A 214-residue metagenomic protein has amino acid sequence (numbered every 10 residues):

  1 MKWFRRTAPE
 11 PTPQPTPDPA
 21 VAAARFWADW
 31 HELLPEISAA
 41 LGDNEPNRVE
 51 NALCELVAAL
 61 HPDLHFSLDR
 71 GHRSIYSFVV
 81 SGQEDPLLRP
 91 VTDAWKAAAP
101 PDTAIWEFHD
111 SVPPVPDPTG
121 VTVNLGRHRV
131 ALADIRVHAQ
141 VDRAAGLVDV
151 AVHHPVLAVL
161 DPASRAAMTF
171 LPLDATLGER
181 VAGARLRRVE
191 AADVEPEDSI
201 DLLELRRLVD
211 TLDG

Functional and structural regions predicted by a protein language model:
K2-A39, R143: Short S/T/G/P-rich N-terminal loop/turn motif that feeds into the first structured element of a domain
P9-P13, G71, G214: Intrinsically disordered, low-complexity linkers and terminal tails enriched in Pro/Gly and often acidic or mixed-charge
T16-P17, W27-L64: Surface-exposed, low-hydrophobicity interaction/linker segments
A20, D43-E50, D85, V159-S164: Generic detection of long, well-ordered alpha-helical segments
A28-L34, G71-V79, H109, A144-A151: Glycine-rich, often proline-containing surface loops adjacent to acidic residues and nearby aromatics that form
V49-A97, A104: An N-terminal, globular interaction/scaffold subdomain
S81-E195: Internal, hydrophobic cores of structured domains that mediate oligomerization or house catalytic pockets within large
L186-G214: Long, compositionally biased intrinsically disordered terminal regions
